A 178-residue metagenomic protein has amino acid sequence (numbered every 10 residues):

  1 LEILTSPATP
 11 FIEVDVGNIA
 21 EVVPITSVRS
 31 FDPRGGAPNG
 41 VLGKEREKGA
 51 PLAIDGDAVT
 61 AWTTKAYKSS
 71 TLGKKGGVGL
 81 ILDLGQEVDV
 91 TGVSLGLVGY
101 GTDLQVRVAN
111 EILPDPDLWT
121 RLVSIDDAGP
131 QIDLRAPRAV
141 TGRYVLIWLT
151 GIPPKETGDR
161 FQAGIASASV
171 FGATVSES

Functional and structural regions predicted by a protein language model:
L1-I3, V108: Short hydrophobic alpha-helical membrane-anchoring segments
I3-G85, S176-S178: Disordered, acidic Ser/Thr/Pro-rich linker "stalks" and the adjacent N-terminal cap of the next globular domain
V59-W119, A136-S178: Aromatic, loop-rich ligand-recognition surfaces of beta-strand-rich domains
L118-D127: Solvent-exposed serine/threonine-rich low-complexity stretches and specific carbohydrate-binding patches
D126-P130, T141: Ser/Thr- and Asn-enriched, surface-exposed coil loops between beta-strands
I132-L134: Beta-propeller and closely related beta-sheet repeat lectin domains
